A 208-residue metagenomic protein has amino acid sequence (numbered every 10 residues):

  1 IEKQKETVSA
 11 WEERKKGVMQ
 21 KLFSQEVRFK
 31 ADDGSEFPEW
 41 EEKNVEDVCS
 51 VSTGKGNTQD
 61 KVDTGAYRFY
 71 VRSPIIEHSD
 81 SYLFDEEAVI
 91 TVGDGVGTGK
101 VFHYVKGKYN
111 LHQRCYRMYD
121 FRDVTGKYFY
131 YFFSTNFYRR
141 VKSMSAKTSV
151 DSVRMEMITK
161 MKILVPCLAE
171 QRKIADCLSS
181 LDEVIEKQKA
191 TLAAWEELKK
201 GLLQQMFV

Functional and structural regions predicted by a protein language model:
I1-E36, K162-V208: Amphipathic alpha-helical coiled-coil/heptad-repeat segments
K16-G17, S143, K147: The feature marks the first
K30-G56, D60-V71: Non-catalytic DNA-recognition/assembly elements of restriction-modification systems
K55-D60, E77-L111, V124-Y131, R139-S145: Short, ligand-facing micro-motifs at secondary-structure edges
G65-Y67, E86-A88, Q113-C115: Short, surface-exposed beta-edge/turn micro-motifs
Y109-C115, A146-A169: A short glycine-rich beta-alpha junction/loop motif
M118: Extended Lys/Arg-rich polyanion-binding regions
